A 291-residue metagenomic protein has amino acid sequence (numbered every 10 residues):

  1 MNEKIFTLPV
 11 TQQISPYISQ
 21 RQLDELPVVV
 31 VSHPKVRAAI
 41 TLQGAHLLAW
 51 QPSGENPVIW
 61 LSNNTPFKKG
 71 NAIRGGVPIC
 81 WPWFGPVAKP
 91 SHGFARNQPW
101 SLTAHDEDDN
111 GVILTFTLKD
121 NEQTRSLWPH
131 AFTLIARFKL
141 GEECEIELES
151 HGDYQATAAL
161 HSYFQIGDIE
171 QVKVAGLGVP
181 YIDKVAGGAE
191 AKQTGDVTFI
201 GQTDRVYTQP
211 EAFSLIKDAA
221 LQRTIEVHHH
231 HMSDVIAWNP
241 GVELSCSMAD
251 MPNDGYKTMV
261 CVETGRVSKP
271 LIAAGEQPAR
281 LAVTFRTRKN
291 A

Functional and structural regions predicted by a protein language model:
N2-S32, T124, T133, R205-A291: Beta-strand-rich recognition/accessory modules
P34-H92: Acidic-aromatic substrate-binding/catalytic surfaces of carbohydrate-active enzymes
I40, C144-S150, E276, L281-F285: Buried hydrophobic-core signal for structured, non-transmembrane domains
Q43-A45, H151-D153, R288-N290: Short solvent-exposed strand-capping/beta-turn motif centered on an Asx-Ser/Thr pair
K69-R96, A175-A189, E211, V267: Beta-strand/loop-rich accessory regions of lumenal/periplasmic or secreted enzymes, predominantly carbohydrate-active
P90-L140: Extended, loop-rich substrate-binding clefts of extracytoplasmic carbohydrate-active enzymes
D120-I166: Acidic, contiguous internal or C-terminal segments within carbohydrate-active enzymes that form a structured patch used
Q155-A156, S162-I236: Active-site/ligand-binding surface loops and adjacent short beta/alpha elements that line catalytic pockets across
